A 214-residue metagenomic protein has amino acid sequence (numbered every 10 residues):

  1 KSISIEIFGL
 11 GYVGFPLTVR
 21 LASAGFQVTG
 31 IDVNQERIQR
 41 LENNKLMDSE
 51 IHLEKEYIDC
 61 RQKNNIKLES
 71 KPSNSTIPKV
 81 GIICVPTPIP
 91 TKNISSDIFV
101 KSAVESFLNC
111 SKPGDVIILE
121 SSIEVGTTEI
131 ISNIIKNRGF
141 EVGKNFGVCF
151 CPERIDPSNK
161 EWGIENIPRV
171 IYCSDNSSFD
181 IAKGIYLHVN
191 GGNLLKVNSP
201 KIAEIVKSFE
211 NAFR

Functional and structural regions predicted by a protein language model:
K1-R214: Structural/interface elements that position substrates and couple domains in central-metabolism enzymes
